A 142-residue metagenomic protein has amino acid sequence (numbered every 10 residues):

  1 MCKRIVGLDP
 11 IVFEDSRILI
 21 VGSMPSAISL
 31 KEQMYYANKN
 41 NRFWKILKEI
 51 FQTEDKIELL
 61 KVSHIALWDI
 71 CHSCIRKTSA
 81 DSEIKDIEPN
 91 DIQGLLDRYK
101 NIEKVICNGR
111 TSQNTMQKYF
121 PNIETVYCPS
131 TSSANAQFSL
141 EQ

Functional and structural regions predicted by a protein language model:
C2-K104, R110-N114, Y119, V126-P129 (+1 more regions): A polyanion-binding, active-site-adjacent surface
A134-E141: Short, charged, surface-exposed secondary-structure boundary motifs
